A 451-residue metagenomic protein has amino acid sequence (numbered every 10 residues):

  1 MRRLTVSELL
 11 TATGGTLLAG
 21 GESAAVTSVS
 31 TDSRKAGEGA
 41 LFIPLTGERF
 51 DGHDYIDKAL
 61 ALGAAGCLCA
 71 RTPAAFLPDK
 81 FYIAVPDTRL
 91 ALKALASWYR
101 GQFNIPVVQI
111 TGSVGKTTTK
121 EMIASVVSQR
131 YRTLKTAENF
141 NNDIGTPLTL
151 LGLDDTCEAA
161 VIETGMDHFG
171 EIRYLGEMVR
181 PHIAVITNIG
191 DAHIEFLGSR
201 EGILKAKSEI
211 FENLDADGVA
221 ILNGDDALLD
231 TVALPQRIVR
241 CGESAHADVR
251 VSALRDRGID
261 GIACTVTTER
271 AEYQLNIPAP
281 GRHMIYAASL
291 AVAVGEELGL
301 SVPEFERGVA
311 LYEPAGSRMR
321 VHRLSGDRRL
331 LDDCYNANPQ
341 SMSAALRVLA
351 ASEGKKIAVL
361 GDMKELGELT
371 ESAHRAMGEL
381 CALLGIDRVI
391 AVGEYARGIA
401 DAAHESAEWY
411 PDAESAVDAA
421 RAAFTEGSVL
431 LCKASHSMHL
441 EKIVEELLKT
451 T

Functional and structural regions predicted by a protein language model:
M1-A94, W98, A350-G354, E379-E394 (+1 more regions): N-terminal leader/targeting and accessory segments in enzymes
E8-T11, L90-G224, L228-R237, A422 (+1 more regions): Phosphate-binding loop of NTP-binding sites
G20-V29, L90-K93, N141-G145, T164-F169 (+5 more regions): Short gly/ser/thr-rich secondary-structure transition/capping motifs
S33-P44, T133, L148-A160, L346-G367: Mobile, glycine- and charge-enriched loop segments and immediately flanking short secondary-structure elements within
R49-F50, P314-S317, C334-W409, S435: Active-site beta-alpha connecting loops in nucleotide-dependent enzymes
P73-P78, V185-R329, G354, E379-A382 (+2 more regions): Acidic, Mg2+-coordinating active-site environments of NTP-dependent enzymes
I110, G316-R320, S437-E445: ATP-dependent carboxylate/acyl-activation modules
